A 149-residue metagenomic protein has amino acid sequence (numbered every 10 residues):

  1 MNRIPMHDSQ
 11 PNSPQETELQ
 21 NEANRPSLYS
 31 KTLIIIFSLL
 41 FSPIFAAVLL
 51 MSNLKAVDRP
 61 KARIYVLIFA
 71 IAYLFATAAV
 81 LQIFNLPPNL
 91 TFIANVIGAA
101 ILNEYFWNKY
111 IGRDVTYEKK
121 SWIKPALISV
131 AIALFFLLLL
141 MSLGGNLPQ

Functional and structural regions predicted by a protein language model:
M1-Y29, Q149: Low-complexity, intrinsically disordered extramembrane tails and loops of integral membrane proteins
H7-L19, I34-F45, V66-L86: Hydrophobic alpha-helical transmembrane segments
L28-S52, V96: Hydrophobic, aromatic-rich membrane-embedded alpha-helical segments
L33-F37, I64-F69, L90-N95, K124-I128 (+1 more regions): Alpha-helical transmembrane segments of integral membrane proteins
L49-A72, I101, Y105, K109-Y110 (+1 more regions): Membrane-interface alpha-helices
L74-N108: Short alpha-helical packing/oligomerization segments
N103-A133: Interfacial loop-to-transmembrane junctions
F136-Q149: Juxtamembrane boundary at the C-terminal end of a transmembrane helix
